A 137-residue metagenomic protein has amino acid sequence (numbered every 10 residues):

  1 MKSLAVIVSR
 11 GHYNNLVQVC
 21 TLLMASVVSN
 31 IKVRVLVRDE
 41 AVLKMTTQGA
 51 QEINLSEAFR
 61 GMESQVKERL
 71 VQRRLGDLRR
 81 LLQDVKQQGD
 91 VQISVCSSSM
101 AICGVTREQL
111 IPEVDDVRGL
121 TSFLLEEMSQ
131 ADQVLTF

Functional and structural regions predicted by a protein language model:
M1-A5, I31, L43: Secretory/periplasmic and organellar redox-cofactor proteins
A5-L16, T46: Short, glycine-rich nucleotide/cofactor-binding loops
V17-N30, V35: Histidine-anchored nucleotide/phosphate-binding helix
V33-D39, S94-S97: Short internal beta-strands
A41-N54: N-terminal beta-loop-helix "entrance" segment that forms/cooperates in small-molecule cofactor or anionic ligand
Q51-L55, I111-V114: Short, hinge-like loop/turn segments at secondary-structure boundaries
N54-Q87: A glycine-rich helix N-cap at a beta->alpha junction
D77-D132: A charged, amphipathic interaction segment
